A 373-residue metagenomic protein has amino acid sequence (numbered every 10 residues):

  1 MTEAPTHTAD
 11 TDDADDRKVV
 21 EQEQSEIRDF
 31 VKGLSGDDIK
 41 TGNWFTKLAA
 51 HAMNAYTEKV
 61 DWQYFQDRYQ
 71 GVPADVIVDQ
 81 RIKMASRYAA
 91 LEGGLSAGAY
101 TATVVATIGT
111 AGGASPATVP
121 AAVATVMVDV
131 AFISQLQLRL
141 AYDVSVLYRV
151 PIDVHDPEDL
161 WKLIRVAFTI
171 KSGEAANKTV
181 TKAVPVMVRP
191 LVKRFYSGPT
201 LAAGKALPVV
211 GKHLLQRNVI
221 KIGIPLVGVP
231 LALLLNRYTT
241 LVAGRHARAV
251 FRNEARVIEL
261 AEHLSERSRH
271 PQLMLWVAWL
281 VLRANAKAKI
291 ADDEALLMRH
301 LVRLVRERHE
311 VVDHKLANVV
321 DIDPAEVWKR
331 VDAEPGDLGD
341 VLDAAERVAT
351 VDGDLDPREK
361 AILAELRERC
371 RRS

Functional and structural regions predicted by a protein language model:
M1-K32: Long, contiguous non-domain N-terminal segments
D13, R17, E21-Q24, W62 (+10 more regions): Small-residue-enriched hydrophobic alpha-helices in membranes
R28, K32-M127, Q135-D159: Glycine-rich, hydrophobic membrane-spanning regions of integral membrane proteins that mediate transport
P120-V128, V227-L234: Hydrophobic alpha-helical transmembrane segments of multi-pass membrane proteins
V128-A131, K171-A175: Mid-bilayer segments of alpha-helical transmembrane spans in multi-pass integral membrane proteins that mediate
V130-I133, K287: Short helix-coil transition sites and intra-membrane helix breaks within transmembrane domains of multi-pass
V154-I170: Membrane-proximal soluble regions of multi-pass membrane proteins
A206-G211: Extracellular/luminal re-entrant pore-loop and selectivity-filter region at the outer mouth of the permeation pathway
